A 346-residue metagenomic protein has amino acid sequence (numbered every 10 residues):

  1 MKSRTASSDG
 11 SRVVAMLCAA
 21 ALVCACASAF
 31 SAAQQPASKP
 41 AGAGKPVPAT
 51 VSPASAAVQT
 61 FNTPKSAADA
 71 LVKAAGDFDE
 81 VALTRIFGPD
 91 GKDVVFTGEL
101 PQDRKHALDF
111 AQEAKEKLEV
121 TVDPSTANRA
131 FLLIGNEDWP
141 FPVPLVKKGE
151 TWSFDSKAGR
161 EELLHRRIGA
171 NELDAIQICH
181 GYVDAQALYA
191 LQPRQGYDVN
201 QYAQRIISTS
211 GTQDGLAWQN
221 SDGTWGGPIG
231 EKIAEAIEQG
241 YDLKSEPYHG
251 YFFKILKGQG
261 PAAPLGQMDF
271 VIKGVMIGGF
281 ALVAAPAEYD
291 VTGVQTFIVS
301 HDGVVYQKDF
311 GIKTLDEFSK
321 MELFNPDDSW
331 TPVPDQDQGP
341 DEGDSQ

Functional and structural regions predicted by a protein language model:
K2-L17: Bacterial N-terminal signal peptides that target proteins for export
V14-S28: Bacterial N-terminal signal peptides
C26-P46: Signal peptide processing junction and immediate N-terminal pro/mature segment of secreted/exported proteins
A41-G76, A158-D184, L188: Short, low-complexity N-terminal intrinsically disordered segments enriched in polar/charged residues
D79-G91, N200-Q201: Short, well-ordered alpha-helical segments enriched in acidic and aromatic residues
G91-F141, D242, E246-H249, K254-A262 (+1 more regions): Surface-exposed, charged secondary-structure patches
A130-L133, E137-L173, H180, V304-D309: Short beta-strand edge/turn micro-motifs at domain boundaries
Y189-G293: Flexible, glycine-rich surface segments
